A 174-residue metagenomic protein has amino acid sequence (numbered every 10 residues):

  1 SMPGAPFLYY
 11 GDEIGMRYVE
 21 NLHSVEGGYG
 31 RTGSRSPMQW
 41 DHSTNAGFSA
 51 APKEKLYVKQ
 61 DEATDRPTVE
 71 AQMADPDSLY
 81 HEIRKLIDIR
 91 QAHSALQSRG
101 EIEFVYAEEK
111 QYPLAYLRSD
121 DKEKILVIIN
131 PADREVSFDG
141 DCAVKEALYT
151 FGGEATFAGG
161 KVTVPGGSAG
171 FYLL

Functional and structural regions predicted by a protein language model:
S1-I125, P131-V136: Loop/helix patches that line or flank the sugar-binding groove of alpha-linked glycan CAZymes
N45-A46, G153-T156, A169: A short acidic, often aromatic-flanked loop/helix-cap motif at beta-alpha or helix-coil junctions that lines enzyme
S49-A50, F151-G152, V164: Short, surface-exposed secondary-structure junctions/capping segments
E103, E135-D139, T156, K161-T163: Ser/Thr- (and often Asn-) enriched beta-sheet segments in non-cytosolic proteins
I128-I129, A155: A conserved amphipathic helix/loop scaffold that creates a polar/acidic microenvironment used either to coordinate
E135-G153: Beta-strand-rich binding/interaction modules
A158-L174: C-terminal beta-strand-rich structural cap/linker in extracellular carbohydrate-active enzymes
